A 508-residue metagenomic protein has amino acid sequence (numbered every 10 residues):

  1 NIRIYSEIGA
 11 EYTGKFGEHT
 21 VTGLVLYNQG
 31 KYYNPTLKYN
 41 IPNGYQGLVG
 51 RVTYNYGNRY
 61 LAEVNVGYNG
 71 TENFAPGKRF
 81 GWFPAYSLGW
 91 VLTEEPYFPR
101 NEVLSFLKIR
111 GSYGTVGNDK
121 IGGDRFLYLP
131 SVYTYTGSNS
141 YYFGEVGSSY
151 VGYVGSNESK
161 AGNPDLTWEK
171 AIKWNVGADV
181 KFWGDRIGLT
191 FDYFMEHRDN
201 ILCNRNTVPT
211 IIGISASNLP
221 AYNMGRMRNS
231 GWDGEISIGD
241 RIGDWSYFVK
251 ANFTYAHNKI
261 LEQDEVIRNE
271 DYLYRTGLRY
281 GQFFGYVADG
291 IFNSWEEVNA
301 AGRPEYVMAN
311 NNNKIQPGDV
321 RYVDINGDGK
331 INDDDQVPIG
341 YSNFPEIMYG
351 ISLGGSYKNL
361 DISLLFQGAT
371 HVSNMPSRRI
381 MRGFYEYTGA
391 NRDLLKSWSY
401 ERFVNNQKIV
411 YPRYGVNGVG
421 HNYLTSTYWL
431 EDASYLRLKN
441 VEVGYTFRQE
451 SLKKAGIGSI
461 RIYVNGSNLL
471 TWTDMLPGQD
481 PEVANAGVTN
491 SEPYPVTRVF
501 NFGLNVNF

Functional and structural regions predicted by a protein language model:
N1-G285, H421, T425-F508: Extracellular/periplasmic, surface-exposed regions of secreted and cell-surface proteins
G23-K31, L61-G70, R321-F344: Catalytic-site beta-strand/loop segments enriched in glycine and acidic/polar residues
K120-I121, W295-E296, S363-L365, V372-N374 (+1 more regions): Short helix/loop capping segments that flank catalytic or ligand/cofactor-binding pockets
D124-P130, T134-G137, Y222, G239-N343 (+4 more regions): Conserved small-residue
L202-T207, I331-D333, I380-R382: Conserved active-site-proximal loop/helix segments of enzymes involved in bacterial cell-wall and related
N312, P317, A369-R461, G466: Extracytoplasmic gating/loop element in the C-terminal half of outer-membrane beta-barrel translocons and assembly
S342-P376: Glycine-rich, aromatic-lined ligand/substrate-binding cores of catalytic and carbohydrate-binding domains
